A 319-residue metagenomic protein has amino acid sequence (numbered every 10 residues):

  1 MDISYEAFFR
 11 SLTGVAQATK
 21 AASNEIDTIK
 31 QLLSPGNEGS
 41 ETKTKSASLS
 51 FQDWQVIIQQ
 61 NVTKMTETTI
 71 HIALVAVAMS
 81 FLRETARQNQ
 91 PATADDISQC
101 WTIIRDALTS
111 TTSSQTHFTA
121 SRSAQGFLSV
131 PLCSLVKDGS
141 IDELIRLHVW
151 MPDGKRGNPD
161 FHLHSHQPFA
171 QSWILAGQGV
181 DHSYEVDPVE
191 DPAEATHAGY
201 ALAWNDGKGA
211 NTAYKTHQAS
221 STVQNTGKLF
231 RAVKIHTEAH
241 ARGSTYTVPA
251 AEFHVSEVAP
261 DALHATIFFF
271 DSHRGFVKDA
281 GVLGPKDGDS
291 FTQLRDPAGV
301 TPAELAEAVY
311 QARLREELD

Functional and structural regions predicted by a protein language model:
M1-Q31: Intrinsically disordered, low-structural-confidence terminal and linker regions
Y5-R10, V282-D319: Extended, charged low-complexity segments that frequently continue into or abut oligomerization scaffolds
E38, K43, A47, F51-R146: A short, N-terminal "cap"/entry segment at the start of jelly-roll beta-barrel domains of the cupin/DSBH fold
S113, R146-H164: Conserved short histidine dyad/triad with adjacent acidic residue
S165-D181, E185, F269: Short, conserved beta-strand element in jelly-roll/cupin
Q171, D261-K278: A short hydrophobic beta-strand segment most commonly corresponding to one strand of the jelly-roll/cupin
D181-H182, V248, H254-P260: Short beta-strand His + acidic residue motifs that chelate non-heme Fe in jelly-roll/DSBH and cupin folds
E185-A250: Short acidic-glycine-tyrosine-enriched beta hairpin
